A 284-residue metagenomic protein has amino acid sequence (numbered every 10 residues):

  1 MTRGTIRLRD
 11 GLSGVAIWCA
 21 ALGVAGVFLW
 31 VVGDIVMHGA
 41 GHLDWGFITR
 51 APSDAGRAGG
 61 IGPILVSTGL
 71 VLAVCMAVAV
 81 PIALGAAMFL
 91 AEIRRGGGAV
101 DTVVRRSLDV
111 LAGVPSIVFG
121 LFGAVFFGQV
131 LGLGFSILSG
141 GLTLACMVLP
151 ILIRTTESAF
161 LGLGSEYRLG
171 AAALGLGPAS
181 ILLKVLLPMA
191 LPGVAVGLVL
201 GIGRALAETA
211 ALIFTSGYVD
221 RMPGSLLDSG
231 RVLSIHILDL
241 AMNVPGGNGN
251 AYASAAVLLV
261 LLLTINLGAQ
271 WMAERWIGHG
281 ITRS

Functional and structural regions predicted by a protein language model:
T2-C19, G33-C75, G97-G98, H236-G249: Periplasmic/extracellular loop-to-transmembrane helix junction in inner-membrane transport proteins
T2-R3, A99-V103, I151-V194: Short cytoplasmic-facing helical segments at TM-TM junctions of multi-pass membrane proteins
V15, L90, E157-L161, S165 (+3 more regions): C-terminal transmembrane helix and the adjacent membrane-cytosol boundary/short C-terminal tail of inner/organellar
G26-L29, G33, V80-M88, V118-L121 (+7 more regions): Membrane-embedded alpha-helices of multi-pass transport/permease systems
A55, G59, L212-L259: Interhelical loop and adjacent transmembrane-helix boundary motif in polytopic membrane transport permeases
V74-L108, Q129, Q270-G278: Transmembrane-helix boundary motif in ABC transporter permease subunits
M76, P178-F214: Transmembrane alpha-helices
D109-C146: Generic hydrophobic transmembrane alpha-helix motif, especially the helices
